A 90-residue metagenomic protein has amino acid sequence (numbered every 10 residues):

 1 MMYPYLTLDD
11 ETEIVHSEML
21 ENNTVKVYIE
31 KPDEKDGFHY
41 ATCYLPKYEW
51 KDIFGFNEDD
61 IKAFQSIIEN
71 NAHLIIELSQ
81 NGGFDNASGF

Functional and structural regions predicted by a protein language model:
M1-H16: Negatively charged, low-complexity tracts enriched in Asp/Glu with abundant Ser/Thr
M2-Y3, K35-G37, A41-L45, G83-F90: Alpha-helical membrane insertion/targeting regions
L6-L8, L20, L45, L74 (+1 more regions): Generic detector of leucine side chains in alpha-helical contexts
E11-T12, K35, H73: Intrinsic disorder/low-complexity detector
V15-F56: A short, structured beta-strand/loop element
F54-F90: Acidic, low-complexity intrinsically disordered segments
